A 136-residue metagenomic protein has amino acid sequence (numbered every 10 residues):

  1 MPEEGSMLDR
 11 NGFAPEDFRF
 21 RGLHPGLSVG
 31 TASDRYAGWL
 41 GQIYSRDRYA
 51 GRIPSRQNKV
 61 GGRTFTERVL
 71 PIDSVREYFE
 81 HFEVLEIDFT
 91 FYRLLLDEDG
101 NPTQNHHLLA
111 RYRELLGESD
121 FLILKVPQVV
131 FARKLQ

Functional and structural regions predicted by a protein language model:
M1-Q136: Residues lining hydrophobic/aromatic ligand-binding pockets adjacent to catalytic sites
